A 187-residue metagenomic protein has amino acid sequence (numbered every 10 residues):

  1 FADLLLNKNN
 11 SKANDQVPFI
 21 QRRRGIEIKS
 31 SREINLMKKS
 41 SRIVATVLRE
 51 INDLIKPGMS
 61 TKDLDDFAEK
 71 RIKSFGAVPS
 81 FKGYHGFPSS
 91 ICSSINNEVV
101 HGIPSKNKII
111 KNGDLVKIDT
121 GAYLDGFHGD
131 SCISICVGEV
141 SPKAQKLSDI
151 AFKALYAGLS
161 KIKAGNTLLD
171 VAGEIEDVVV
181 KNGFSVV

Functional and structural regions predicted by a protein language model:
F1-V187: Active-site neighborhoods and metal-handling regions in enzymes and metal-associated proteins
